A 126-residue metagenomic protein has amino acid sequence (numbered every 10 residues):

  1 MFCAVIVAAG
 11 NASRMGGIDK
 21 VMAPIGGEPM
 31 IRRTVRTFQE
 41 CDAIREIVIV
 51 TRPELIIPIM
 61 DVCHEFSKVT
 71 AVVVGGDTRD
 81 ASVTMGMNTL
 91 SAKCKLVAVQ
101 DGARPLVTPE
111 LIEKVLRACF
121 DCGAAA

Functional and structural regions predicted by a protein language model:
M1-P53: N-terminal glycine-rich phosphate-binding loop and ensuing alpha1 helix
G10-S13, E54-L55, T78, G102-P105: Short glycine-rich anion-binding loops that position phosphate/pyrophosphate groups of nucleotides and phosphorylated
R14-M15, I57-P58, S82, V107-T108: Glycine/Thr-rich phosphate-binding loops of Rossmann-like dinucleotide-binding domains
G17-K20, D61, M85, E110: Generic recognition of short, well-ordered alpha-helical segments
K20-A23, H64-E65, K114-L116: Short, solvent-exposed amphipathic alpha-helical segments in soluble enzyme and RNA/protein-processing domains
M22, V72, A124-A126: Conserved beta-strand scaffold positions in the cores of enzyme catalytic domains, especially in NTP/NDP-utilizing
R32-C94: Conserved N-terminal catalytic core of the sugar/cofactor nucleotidyltransferase
R79-A126: Conserved beta-loop-beta/alpha segment of the NTase-like Rossmann-fold superfamily that binds/positions NTPs
